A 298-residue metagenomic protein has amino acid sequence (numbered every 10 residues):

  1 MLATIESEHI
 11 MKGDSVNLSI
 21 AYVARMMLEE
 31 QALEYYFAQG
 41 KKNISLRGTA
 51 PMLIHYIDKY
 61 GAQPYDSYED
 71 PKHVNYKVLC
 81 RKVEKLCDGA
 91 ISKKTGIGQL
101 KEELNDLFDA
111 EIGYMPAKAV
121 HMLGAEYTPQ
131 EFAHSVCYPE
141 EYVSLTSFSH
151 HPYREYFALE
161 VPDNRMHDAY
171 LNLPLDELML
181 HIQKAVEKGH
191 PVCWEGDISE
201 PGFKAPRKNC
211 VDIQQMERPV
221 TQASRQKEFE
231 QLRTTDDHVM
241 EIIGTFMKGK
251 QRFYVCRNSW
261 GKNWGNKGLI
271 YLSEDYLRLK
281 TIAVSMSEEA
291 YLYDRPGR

Functional and structural regions predicted by a protein language model:
M1-E6, I44-P51, H238: Active-site nucleophilic cysteine motif
M1-R25: A generic N-terminal leader/anchor concept
I5-K12, Y68-E69, A205-N209, N266-G268: Short, solvent-exposed loop/turn and secondary-structure capping segments
E6-I10, D58, A62, E187: Sec-exported extracytoplasmic/periplasmic mature domains
G13, K93-K94, G189: Short loop/turn hinge sites at secondary-structure boundaries
N17-E126: Papain-like cysteine protease catalytic cores
E102-R298: Active-site signature of cysteine proteases
